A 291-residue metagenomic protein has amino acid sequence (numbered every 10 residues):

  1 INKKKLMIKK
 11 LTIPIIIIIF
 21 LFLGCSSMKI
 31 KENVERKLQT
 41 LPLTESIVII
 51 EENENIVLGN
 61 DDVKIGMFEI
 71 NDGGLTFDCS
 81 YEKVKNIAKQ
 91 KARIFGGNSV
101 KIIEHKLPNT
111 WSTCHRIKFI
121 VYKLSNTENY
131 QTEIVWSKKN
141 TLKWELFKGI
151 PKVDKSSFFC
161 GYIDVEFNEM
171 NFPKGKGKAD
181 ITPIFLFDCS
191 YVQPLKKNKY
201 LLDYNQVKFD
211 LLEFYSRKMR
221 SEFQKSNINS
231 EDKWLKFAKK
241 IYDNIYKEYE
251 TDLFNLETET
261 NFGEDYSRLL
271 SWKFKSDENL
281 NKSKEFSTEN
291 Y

Functional and structural regions predicted by a protein language model:
K4-I15: Bacterial N-terminal signal peptides that target proteins for export
P14-L23: Bacterial N-terminal signal peptides
C25-L41: Bacterial Sec signal peptide processing site at the extreme N-terminus
D61, F77-K85, R93, S112 (+5 more regions): Solvent-exposed, acidic/flexible segments
V63-H105: Short, well-ordered alpha-helical segments
G73, K101-E128: Surface-exposed short loop/turn segments
S99, I184, D188-R220: Mid-length scaffold segments of soluble, non-membrane domains
Q131-V192, I228-Y291: Metalloprotease/metallohydrolase-associated module, dominated by Zn2+-dependent proteases
